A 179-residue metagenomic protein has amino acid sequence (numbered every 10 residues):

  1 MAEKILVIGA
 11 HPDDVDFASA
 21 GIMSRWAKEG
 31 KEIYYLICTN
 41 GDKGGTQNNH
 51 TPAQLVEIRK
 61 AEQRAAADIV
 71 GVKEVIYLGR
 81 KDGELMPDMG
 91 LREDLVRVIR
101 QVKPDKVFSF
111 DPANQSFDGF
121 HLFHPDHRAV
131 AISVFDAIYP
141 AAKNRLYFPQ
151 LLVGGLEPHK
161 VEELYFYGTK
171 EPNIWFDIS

Functional and structural regions predicted by a protein language model:
M1-K103: Active-site rim/loop-helix segments in enzyme catalytic domains that contact anionic ligands
M1-L6, M89-S179: Metal-dependent de-N-acetylase/amidase catalytic core
